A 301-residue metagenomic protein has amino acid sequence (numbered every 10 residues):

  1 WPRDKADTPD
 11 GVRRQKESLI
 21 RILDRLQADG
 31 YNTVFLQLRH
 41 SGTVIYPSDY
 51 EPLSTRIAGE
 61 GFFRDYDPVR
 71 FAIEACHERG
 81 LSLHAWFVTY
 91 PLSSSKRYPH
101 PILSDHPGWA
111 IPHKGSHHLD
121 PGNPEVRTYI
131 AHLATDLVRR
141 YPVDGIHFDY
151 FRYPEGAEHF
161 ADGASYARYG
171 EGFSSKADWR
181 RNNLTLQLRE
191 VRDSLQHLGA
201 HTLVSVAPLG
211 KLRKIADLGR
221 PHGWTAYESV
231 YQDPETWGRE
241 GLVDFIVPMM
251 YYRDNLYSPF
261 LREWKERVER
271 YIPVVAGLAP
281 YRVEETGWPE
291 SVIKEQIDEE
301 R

Functional and structural regions predicted by a protein language model:
W1-E17, I73-E74, H84-R140, S229: Active-site-adjacent "subsite" loops/lids of carbohydrate-active enzymes
W1-R13, E51-Y66, H113-T128, G172-L184 (+2 more regions): The substrate-binding groove and active-site-proximal loops of carbohydrate-active enzymes, especially glycoside
T8-D29, R56-R79, N182-E190: Aromatic- and glycine-enriched glycan-recognition loops and surfaces that form the carbohydrate-binding subsites
E17-T43, R140-G145, T236, E240-I246: Catalytic domains of carbohydrate-active enzymes, especially glycoside hydrolases
D29-R64: Aromatic-lined carbohydrate-binding/catalytic grooves of carbohydrate-active enzymes
Y31-R39, D65-I111, H147-Y150, L188 (+2 more regions): Glycine-rich, aromatic-flanked loop segments that form ligand/cofactor-binding clefts across common enzyme folds
S41-P52, L92-D105, R140-W179: Active-site-proximal loop/short-helix segments that contain or immediately flank catalytic acid/base residue(s)
A161, A167-G219, G223-T286: Glycoside hydrolase catalytic-domain groove-lining segments
